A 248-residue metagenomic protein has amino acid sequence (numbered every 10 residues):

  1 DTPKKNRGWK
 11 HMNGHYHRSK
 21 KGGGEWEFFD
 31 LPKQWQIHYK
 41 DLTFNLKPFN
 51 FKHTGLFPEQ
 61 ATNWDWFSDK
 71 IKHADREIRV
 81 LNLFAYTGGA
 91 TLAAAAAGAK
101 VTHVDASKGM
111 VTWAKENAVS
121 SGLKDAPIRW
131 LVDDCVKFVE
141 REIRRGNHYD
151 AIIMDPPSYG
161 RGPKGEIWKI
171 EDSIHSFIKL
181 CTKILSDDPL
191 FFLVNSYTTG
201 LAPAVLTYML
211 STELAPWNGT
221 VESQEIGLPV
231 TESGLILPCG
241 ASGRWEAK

Functional and structural regions predicted by a protein language model:
D1-L56, D65: Non-catalytic substrate-recognition/targeting regions of SAM-dependent transferases
D75-Y86: Conserved class I S-adenosyl-L-methionine
T87-A99: Conserved SAM-binding loop of SAM-dependent methyltransferases across substrates and taxa, primarily the Class I
K100-D105: Conserved SAM-binding motif I beta-strand of class I
S107-I153: S-adenosyl-L-methionine
K108-M110, V132-V136, Y149-L180: Mobile active-site "lid"/loop adjacent to the S-adenosyl-L-methionine
L180, L185-F192: Short glycine-dipeptide loop
P189-K248: C-terminal catalytic and target-recognition region of SAM-dependent MTase-like enzymes, primarily methyltransferases
